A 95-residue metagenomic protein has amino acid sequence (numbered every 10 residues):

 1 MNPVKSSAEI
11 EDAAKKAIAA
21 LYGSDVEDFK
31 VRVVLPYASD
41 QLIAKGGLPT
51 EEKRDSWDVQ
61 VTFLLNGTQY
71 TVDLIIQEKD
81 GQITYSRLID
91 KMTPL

Functional and structural regions predicted by a protein language model:
M1-I43: Short, non-transmembrane alpha-helical segments in secretory-pathway proteins
F29-K79: Exposed beta-strand-loop-beta-strand "reactive/processing" segments of non-cytosolic proteins
S86: Structured alpha/beta or helical-core interaction and ligand-binding surfaces enriched in interleaved
D90-T93: A short acidic/small-residue loop/turn micro-motif
